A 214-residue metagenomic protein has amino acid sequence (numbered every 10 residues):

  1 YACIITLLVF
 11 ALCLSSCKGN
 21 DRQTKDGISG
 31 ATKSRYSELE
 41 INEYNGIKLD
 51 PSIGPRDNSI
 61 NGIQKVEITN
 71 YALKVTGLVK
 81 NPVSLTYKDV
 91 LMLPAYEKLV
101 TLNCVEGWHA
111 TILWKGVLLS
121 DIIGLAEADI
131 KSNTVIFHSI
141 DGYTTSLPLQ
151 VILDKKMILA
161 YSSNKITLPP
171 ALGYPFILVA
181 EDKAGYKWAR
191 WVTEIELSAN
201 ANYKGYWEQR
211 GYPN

Functional and structural regions predicted by a protein language model:
Y1-A2, L119, L178: N-terminal export leaders
I4-C13: Bacterial N-terminal signal peptides
C13-L73, L125-N214: Extended, aromatic/histidine-rich regions of cofactor-dependent oxidoreductases associated with respiratory
G62-A110: A glycine-rich, hydrophobic loop/mini-helix early in the fold
Y71, V83-T86, K115-L118, I122 (+1 more regions): Stable alpha-helical elements in mature extracytoplasmic
G77-V79, D89, E106-W108, G116 (+3 more regions): A mature extracytoplasmic/lumenal domain signature
L93-L147: Mid-length scaffold segments of soluble, non-membrane domains
